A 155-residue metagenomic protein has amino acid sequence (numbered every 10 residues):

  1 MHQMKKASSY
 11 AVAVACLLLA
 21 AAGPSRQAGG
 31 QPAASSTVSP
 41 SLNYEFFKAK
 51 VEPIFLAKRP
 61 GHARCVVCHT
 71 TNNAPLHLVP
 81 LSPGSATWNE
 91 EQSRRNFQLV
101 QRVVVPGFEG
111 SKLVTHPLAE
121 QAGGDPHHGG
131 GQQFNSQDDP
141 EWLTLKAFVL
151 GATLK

Functional and structural regions predicted by a protein language model:
H2-V12: Bacterial N-terminal signal peptides that target proteins for export
A11-A20: Bacterial N-terminal signal peptides
A22-K155: Aromatic- and Gly/Pro-enriched helix-to-coil junctions and flexible linker segments
